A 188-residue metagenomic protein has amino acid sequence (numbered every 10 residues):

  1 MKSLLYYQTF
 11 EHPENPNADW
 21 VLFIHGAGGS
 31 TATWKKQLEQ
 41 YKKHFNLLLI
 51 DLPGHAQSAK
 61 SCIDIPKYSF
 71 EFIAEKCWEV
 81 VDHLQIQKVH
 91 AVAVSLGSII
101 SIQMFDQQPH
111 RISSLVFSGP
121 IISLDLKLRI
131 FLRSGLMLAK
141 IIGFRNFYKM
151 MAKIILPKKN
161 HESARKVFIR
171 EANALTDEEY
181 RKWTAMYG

Functional and structural regions predicted by a protein language model:
M1-L22, K42-N46, D82, I86-Q87: Alpha/beta-hydrolase fold catalytic core
F23-G26, S95: Glycine-rich His-Gly loop
G26-K36, L47: Serine-hydrolase catalytic-loop signature spanning alpha/beta hydrolases and amidase-signature enzymes
K36-E39, L48-V92: Active-site loop/oxyanion-hole signature of alpha/beta-hydrolase fold enzymes
A93-G97, S101: Gly/Ala-rich beta-loop-alpha elbow adjacent to hydrolase catalytic centers
I102, D106-Q107, I112-I142: Flexible "cap/lid" loop of the alpha/beta hydrolase fold
L126-L128, F144-G188: Conserved alpha/beta-hydrolase catalytic His-Asp/Glu region
